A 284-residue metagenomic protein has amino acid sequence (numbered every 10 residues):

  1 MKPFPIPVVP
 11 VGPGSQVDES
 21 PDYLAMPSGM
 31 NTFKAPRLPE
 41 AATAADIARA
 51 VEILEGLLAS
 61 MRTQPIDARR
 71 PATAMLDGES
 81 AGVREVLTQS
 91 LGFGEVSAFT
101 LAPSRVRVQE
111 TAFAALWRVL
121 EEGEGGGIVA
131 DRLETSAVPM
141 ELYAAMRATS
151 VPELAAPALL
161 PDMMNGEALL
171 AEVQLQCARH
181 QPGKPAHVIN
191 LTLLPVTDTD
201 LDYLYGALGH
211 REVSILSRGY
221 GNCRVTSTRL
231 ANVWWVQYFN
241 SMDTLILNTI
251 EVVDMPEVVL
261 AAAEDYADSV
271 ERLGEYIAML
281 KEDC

Functional and structural regions predicted by a protein language model:
K2-G14, E19, M30-Q64, G206-R211 (+2 more regions): Long, compositionally biased intrinsically disordered terminal regions
P3-I6, E110-P152, T228-C284: Helix-rich interaction surfaces within compact, conserved domain-sized segments that mediate assembly or partner
S20-Q109: An N-terminal, globular interaction/scaffold subdomain
L57-D67, Q109, A171-G183, T226-S227: Short, flexible, solvent-exposed loop/turn segments with mixed acidic/basic and small polar residues
L76-E79, L191-T197: Short, surface-exposed ligand-recognition loops at beta-strand->loop->(often short) alpha-helix junctions that present
G78-E79, A98-W117, V213-D243: Short, structured protein-protein interaction patches enriched in aromatics and acidic/basic residues, typified by
V83-G92, P195-R211, N232: Extracellular/lumenal glycan-associated surfaces
G123-V188: Surface-exposed beta-loop interaction hotspot
